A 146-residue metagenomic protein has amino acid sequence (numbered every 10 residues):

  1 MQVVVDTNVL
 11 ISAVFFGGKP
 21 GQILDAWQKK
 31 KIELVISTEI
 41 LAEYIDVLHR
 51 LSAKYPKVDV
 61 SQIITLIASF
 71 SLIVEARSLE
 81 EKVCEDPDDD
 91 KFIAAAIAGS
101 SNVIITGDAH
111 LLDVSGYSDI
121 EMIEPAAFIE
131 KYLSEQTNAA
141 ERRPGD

Functional and structural regions predicted by a protein language model:
V5, G17-H49: PIN/NYN-family metal-dependent endoribonuclease catalytic core
D6-T7, I36-S37, G107-D108, E124-P125: A secondary-structure boundary/capping signal
G18, V35, V58-S61, V83 (+2 more regions): Residues at secondary-structure transition points
A53-K54: Membrane interface segments of multi-pass transport proteins and intramembrane proteases
V60-A68: Short, well-structured alpha-helical segments
S69-V103, A109: Active-site neighborhoods of divalent-metal-dependent phosphate/nucleic-acid chemistry enzymes
V83, G99, A109-D146: Acidic, PIN/NYN-like endoribonuclease modules and their adjacent C-terminal/linker elements
